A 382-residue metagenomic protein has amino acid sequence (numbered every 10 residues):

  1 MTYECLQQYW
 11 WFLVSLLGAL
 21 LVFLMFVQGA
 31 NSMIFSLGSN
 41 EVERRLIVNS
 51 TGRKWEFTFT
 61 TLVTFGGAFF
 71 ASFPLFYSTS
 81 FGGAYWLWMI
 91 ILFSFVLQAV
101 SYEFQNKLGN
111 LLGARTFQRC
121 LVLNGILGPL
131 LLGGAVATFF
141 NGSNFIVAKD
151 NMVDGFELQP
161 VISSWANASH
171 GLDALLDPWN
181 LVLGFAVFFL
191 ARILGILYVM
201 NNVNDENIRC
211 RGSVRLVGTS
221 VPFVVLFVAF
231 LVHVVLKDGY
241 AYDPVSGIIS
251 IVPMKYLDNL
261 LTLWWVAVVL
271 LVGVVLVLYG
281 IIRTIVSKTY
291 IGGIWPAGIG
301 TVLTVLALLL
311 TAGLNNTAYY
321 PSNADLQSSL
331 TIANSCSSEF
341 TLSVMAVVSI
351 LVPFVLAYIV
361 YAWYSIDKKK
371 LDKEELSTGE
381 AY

Functional and structural regions predicted by a protein language model:
M1-F59, V63-G66: N-terminal signal-anchor module of multipass membrane proteins
Q8-V22, G82-F95, I126, A174-L190 (+1 more regions): Alpha-helical transmembrane segments
L24-S32, G52, T60-L108, N124-D154 (+2 more regions): Transmembrane-helix bundle segments that line or gate the permeation/cavity pathway in multi-pass membrane proteins
A30-R44, F73-Y77, A99-C120, V199-G212 (+2 more regions): Membrane-interfacial helix termini and the short, flexible loops that connect transmembrane helices in multi-pass
E43-V63, W88, A114-G128, E157 (+4 more regions): Juxtamembrane helix-loop boundaries in multi-pass membrane proteins
L108-Y290: Long, contiguous internal "core" modules enriched in hydrophobic/ aromatic residues
N144-L158, L306-Q327: Juxtamembrane non-transmembrane "cap" segments at the membrane-aqueous interface of multi-pass membrane proteins
I248-M254, Y320-T341: Short, membrane-exposed interhelical loops at transmembrane-helix boundaries
